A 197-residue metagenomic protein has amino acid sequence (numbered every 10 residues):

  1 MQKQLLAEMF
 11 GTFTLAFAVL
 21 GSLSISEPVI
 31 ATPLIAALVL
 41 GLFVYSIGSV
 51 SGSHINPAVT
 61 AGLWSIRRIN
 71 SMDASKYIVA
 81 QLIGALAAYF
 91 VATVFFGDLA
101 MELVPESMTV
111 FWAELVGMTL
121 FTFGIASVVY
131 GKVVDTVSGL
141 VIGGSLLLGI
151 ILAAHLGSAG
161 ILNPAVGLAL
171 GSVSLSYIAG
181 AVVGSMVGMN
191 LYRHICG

Functional and structural regions predicted by a protein language model:
M1-G197: Membrane-interface helix-loop junctions and terminal tails of multi-pass membrane proteins
